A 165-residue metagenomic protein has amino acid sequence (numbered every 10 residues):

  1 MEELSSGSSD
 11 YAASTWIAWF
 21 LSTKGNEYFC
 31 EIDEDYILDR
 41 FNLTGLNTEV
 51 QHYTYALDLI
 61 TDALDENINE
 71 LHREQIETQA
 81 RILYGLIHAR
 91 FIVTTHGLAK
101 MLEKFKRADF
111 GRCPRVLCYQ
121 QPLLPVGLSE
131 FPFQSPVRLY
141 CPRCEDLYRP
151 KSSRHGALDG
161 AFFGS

Functional and structural regions predicted by a protein language model:
M1-H96: N-terminal alpha-helical interaction blocks
E31, H52, D109, R115 (+2 more regions): Residue-level preference for alpha-helix termini and adjacent loops
E77, R81, A89, H96-G111 (+2 more regions): Short, flexible, mixed-charge glycine/proline-rich loop motifs that serve as phosphate/nucleic-acid-contacting
C113-P114, C141-C144: Short cysteine-rich clusters marking metal-coordination/redox-active sites
Y119-L123, P150-K151: Short, non-ligating residues that shape and space the ligands of small metal-coordination modules and catalytic
G127-L139, G156-S165: Short cysteine/histidine-rich metal-coordination sites, predominantly Zn2+-binding motifs
C144-G160: Short metal-binding segments enriched for Cys and/or His
